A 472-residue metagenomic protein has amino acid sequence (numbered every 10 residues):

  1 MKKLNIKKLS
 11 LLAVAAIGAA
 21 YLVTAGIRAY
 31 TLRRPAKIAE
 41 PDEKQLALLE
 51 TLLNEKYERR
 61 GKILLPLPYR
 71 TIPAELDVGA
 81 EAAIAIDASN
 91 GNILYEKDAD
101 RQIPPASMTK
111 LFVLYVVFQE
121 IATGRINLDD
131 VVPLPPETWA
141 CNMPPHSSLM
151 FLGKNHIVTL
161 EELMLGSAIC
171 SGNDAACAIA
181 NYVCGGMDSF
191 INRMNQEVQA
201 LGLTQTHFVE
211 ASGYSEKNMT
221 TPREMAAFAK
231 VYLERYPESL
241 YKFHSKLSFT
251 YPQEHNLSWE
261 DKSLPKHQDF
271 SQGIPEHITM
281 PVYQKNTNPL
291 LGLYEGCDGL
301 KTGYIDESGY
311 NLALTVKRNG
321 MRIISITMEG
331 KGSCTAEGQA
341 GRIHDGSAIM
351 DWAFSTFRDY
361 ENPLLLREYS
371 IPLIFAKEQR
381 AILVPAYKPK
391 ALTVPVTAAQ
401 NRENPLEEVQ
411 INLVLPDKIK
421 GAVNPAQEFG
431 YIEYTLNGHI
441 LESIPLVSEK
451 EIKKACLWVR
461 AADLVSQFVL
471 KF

Functional and structural regions predicted by a protein language model:
M1-A16: N-terminal Sec-pathway targeting helices
K2, R33-A226, K230-R235: Active-site-adjacent loops and short helices of periplasmic peptidoglycan-processing enzymes
K7, D87, W259: Catalytic-site microenvironment of enzymes that process N-acetyl-hexosamine-containing cell-wall polysaccharides
L11, A36-I38, I349, Y369: Membrane-proximal periplasmic segments of bacterial cell-envelope enzymes, especially penicillin-binding proteins
L22-P35: Membrane-interface motif at the C-terminal end of an N-terminal transmembrane signal
L203-T204, E216-F472: Domain-terminus/edge residues, biased toward the C-terminal soluble/receptor-binding domains of extracytoplasmic
